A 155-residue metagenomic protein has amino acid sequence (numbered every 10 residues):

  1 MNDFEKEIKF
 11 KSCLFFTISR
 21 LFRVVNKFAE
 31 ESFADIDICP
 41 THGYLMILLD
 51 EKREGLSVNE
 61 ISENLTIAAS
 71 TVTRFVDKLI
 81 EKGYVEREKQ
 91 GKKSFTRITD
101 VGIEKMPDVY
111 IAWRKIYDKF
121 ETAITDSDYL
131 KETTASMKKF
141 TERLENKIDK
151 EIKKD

Functional and structural regions predicted by a protein language model:
M1-I36, K82, R97, K131: N-terminal leader segment of winged-helix/HTH proteins
M1-K6, I111, K115, T122 (+1 more regions): C-terminal regulatory/oligomerization modules of transcriptional regulators
F10, L14, T41-H42, S94 (+1 more regions): N-terminal positioning helix adjacent to the helix-turn-helix/winged-helix DNA-binding module
F15, S19, R23, T66 (+1 more regions): Short amphipathic alpha-helical segments with heptad-repeat character
F22, R53, M106, T141-I148: A structural signal for well-ordered alpha-helices, especially hydrophobic packing surfaces of coiled-coils
R23, K27-A68: N-terminal helix-turn-helix DNA-binding core of bacterial DNA-binding proteins
D77-A135: Charged, amphipathic alpha-helical coiled-coil/dimerization segments
